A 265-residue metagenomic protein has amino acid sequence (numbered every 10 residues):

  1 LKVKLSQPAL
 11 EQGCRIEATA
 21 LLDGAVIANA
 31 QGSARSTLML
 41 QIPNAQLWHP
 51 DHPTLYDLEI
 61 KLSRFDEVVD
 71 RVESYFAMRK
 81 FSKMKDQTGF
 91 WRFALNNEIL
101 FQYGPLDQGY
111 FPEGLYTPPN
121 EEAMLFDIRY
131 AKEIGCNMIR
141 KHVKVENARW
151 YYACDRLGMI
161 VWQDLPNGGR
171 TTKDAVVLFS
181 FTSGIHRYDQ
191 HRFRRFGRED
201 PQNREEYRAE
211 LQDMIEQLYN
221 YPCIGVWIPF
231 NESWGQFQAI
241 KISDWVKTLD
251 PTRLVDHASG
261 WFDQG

Functional and structural regions predicted by a protein language model:
L1-A153, L157-V161, G225-V226, I242-T248: Secreted/periplasmic carbohydrate-active enzymes, especially glycoside hydrolases
F126-Y130, M138-G265: Substrate-binding/catalytic cleft of secreted carbohydrate-active enzymes, primarily glycoside hydrolases
